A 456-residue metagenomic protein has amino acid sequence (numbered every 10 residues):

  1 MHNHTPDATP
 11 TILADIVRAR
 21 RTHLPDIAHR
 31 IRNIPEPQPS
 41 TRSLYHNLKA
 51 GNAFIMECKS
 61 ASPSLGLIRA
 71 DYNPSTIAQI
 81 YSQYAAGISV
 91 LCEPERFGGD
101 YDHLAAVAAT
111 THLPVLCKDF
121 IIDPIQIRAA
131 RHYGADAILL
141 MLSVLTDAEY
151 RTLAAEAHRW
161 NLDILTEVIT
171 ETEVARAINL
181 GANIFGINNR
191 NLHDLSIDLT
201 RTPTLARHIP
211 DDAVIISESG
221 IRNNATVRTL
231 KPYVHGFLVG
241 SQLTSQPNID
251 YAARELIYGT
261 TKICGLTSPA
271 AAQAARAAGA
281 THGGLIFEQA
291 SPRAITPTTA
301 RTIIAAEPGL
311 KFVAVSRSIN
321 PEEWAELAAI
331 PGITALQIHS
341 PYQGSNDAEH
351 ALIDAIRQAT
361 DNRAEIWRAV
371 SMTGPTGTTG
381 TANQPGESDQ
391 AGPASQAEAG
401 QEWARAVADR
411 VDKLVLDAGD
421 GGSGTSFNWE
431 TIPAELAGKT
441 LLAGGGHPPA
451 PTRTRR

Functional and structural regions predicted by a protein language model:
H2-D71: An N-cap/entry alpha-helix motif that binds or orients negatively charged groups
F54-C58, I88-V90, V115-K118, I138-L140 (+12 more regions): Hydrophobic faces of well-ordered beta-strands that scaffold small-molecule active sites in alpha/beta enzyme cores
K59-A61, A70-Y72, F97-G98, C117-I125 (+6 more regions): Glycine-rich beta-to-alpha transition loops that act as phosphate-gripper elements at the mouths of alpha/beta enzyme
S60-D71, I77-G98, A177-A206, F287-S291 (+4 more regions): Glycine/Thr-rich beta-alpha phosphate-binding loop at enzyme active sites
L65-H158, L162-L165, E173-R176, T202-L205 (+2 more regions): N-terminal active-site wall of soluble small-molecule enzyme domains
I122-Y133, E171-L180, G220-V239, T267-A278 (+5 more regions): Catalytic cores of alpha/beta
H132-E149, G186-S196, Y233-A253, A280-P292 (+3 more regions): Glycine-rich phosphate-binding active-site loops on the catalytic face of alpha/beta enzymes
L199-I209, K231, L243-T261, P297-E307 (+1 more regions): C-terminal helical cap(s) of enzyme catalytic domains, especially alpha/beta-barrels
